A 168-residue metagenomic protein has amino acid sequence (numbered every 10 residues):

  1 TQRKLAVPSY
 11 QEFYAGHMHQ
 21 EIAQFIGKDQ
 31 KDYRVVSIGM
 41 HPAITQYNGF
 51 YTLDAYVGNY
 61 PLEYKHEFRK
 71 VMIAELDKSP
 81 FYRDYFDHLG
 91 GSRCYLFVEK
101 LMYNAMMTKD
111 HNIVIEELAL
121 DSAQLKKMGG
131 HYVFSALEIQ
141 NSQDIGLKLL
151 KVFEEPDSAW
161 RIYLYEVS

Functional and structural regions predicted by a protein language model:
T1-V57: Extracytoplasmic
K4, G39-N112: Extracytoplasmic/lumenal acceptor-recognition loop(s) of multi-pass membrane glycoenzymes
Q11, G39-H41, V114, S122 (+1 more regions): Generic structural signal for short, flexible, solvent-exposed coil/loop and linker residues
G16-M18, R34-V36, V114-E117, D144-K148: Short amphipathic alpha-helical surface micro-motifs
G16-Q20, H66, A123: Generic alpha-helical secondary structure signal
E21-Q24, H111-A123: A Trp-anchored, charged/polar loop motif used as the substrate-binding/catalytic surface of acyl/ester-handling
V35, R93-F97, L147-L149, Y165: Generic preference for hydrophobic/aromatic residues in regular secondary structure cores
E116-S168: Aromatic/acidic, Gly/Pro-rich catalytic loop(s) in extracytoplasmic/lumenal soluble domains of multi-pass membrane
